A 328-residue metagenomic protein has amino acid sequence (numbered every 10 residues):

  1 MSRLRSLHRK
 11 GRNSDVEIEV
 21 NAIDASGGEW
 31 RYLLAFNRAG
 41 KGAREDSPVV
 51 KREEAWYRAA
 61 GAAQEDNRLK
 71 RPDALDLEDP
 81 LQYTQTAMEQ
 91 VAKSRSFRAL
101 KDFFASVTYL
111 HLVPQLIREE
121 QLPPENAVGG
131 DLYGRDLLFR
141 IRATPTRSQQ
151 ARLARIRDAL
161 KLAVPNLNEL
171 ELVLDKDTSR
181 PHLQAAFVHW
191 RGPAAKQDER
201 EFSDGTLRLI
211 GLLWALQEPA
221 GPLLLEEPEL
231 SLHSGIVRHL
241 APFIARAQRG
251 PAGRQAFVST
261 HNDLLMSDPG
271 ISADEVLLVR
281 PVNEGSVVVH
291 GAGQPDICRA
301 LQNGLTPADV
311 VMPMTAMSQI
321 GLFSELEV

Functional and structural regions predicted by a protein language model:
M1-L7: Flexible phosphate/Mg2+-sensing switch loops adjacent to catalytic phosphate-binding sites
L7-G11, F97: Short, solvent-exposed beta-strand/turn "edge" segments of beta-rich domains on protein surfaces
K10-S14, A163-N166, D175-D177: A short catalytic or substrate-binding loop motif that flags glycine-/basic-rich loops and adjacent residues that bind
E17-A25, A185: Short beta-strand segments that buttress and anchor functional surface loops
A25-L172: Electropositive, glycine-dotted interaction segments that contact anionic polymers or phosphate-rich ligands
I156-L162, N168-L170, L305-V328: N-terminal accessory segments
R157, L172, K176-A185: Extended serine/threonine-enriched, polar tracts that run as long, contiguous segments within proteins
S179-M317, F323: Switch/communication elements of ASCE P-loop NTPase nucleotide-binding domains
